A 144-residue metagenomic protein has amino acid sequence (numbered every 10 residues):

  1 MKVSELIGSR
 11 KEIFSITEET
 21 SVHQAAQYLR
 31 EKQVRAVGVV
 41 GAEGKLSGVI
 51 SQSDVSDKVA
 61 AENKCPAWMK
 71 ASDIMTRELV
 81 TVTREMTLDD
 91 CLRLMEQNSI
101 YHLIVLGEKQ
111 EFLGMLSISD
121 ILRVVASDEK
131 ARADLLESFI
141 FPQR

Functional and structural regions predicted by a protein language model:
M1-E12, S51-E96, I118-R144: Tandem CBS (Bateman) regulatory domains
E12-S15, K45-L46, T81, E111: Short, flexible active-site loop motifs that bind/organize anionic cofactors or intermediates
S15-Q33, V39-V40, T81-S99, L106 (+1 more regions): The conserved cystathionine-beta-synthase
T20-E31, N63-M75, K109-Q110: Short, charge-rich amphipathic segments
L29-K32, V37-S53, M95, L103-S119: A glycine-centered beta-loop-beta connector
